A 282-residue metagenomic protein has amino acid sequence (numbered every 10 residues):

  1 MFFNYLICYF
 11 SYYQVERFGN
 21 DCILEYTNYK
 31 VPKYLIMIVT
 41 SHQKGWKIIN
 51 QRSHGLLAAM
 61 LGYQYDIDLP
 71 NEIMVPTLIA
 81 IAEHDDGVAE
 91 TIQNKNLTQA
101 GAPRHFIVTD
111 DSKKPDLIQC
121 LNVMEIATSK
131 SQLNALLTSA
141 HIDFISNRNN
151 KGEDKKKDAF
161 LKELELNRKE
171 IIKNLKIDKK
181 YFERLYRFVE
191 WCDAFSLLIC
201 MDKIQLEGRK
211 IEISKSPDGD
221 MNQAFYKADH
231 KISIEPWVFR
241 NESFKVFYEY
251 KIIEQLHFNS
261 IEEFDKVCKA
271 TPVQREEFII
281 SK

Functional and structural regions predicted by a protein language model:
I38-I49, M60, Q64, M74-M201: Divalent metal-dependent catalytic cores for phosphoryl transfer on phosphate-bearing substrates
N50-G55: Phosphate/oxyanion-binding active-site loops and adjacent basic polyanion-contact surfaces
Y65-L69: Short helix/loop segments within enzyme catalytic domains that coordinate or immediately flank catalytic cofactors
D158-K282: Non-catalytic terminal regions of proteins
